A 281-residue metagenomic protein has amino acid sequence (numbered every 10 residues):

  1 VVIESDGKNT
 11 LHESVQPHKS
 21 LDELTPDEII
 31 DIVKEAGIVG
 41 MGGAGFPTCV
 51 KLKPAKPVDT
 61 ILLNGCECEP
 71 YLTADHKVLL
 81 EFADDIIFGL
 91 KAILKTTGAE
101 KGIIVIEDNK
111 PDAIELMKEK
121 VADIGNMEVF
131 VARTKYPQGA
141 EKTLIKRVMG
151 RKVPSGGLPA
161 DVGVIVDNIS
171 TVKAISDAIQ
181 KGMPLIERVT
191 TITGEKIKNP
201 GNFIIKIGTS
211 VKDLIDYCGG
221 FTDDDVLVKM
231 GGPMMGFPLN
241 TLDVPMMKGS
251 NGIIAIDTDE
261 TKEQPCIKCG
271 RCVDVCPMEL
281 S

Functional and structural regions predicted by a protein language model:
V1, R271-S281: Iron-sulfur cluster-binding cysteine motifs and their immediate structural context in ferredoxin-like electron-transfer
V1-M41, F46, A55-K56, P111: Acidic low-complexity segments
L11, I61-D75, K196: Gly-rich Lys/Arg/Thr-decorated short loops/hinges at beta-loop-alpha junctions or inter-strand turns that position
L80-K95: Histidine-anchored nucleotide/phosphate-binding helix
E100-V211, Y217-D224: Hydrophobic alpha-helical positions that pack around
E107-P111, K196, V226-V244: Short acidic beta-strand-loop surface patches of small beta-rich interaction domains
F237-T258: Eukaryotic mixed-charge, acidic/polar low-complexity intrinsically disordered regions
I253-G270: Ferredoxin-like iron-sulfur electron-transfer modules
